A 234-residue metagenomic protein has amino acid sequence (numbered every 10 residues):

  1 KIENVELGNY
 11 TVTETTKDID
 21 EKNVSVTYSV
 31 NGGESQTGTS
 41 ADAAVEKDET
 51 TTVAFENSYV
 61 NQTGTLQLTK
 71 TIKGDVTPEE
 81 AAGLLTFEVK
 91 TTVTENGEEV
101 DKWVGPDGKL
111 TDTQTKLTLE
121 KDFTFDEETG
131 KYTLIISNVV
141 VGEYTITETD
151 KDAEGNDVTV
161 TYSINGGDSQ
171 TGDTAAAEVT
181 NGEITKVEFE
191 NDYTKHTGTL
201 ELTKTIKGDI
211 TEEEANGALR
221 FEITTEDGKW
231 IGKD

Functional and structural regions predicted by a protein language model:
K1-D234: Solvent-exposed loop/turn and edge beta-strand elements of beta-rich ligand-binding domains
